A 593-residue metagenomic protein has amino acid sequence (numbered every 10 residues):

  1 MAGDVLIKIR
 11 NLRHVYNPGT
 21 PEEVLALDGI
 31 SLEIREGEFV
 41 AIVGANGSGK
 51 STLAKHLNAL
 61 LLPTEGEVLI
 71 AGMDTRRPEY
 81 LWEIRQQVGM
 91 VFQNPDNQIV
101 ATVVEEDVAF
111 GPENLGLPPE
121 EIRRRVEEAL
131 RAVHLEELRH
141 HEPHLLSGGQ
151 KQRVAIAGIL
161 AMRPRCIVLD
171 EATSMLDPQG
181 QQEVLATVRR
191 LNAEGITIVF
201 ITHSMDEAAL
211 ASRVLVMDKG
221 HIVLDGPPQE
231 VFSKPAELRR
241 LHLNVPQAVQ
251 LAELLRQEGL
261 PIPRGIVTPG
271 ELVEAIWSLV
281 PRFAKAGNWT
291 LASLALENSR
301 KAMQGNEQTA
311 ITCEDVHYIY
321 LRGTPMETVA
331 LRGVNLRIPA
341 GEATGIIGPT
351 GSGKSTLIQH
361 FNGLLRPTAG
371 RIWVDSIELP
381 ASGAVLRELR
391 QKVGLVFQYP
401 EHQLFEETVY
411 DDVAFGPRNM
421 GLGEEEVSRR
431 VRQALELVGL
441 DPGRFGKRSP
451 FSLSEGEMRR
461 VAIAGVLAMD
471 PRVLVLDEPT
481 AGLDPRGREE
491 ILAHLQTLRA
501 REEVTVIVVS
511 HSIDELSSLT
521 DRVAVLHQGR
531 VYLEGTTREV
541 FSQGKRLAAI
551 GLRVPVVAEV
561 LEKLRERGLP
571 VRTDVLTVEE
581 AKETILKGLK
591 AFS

Functional and structural regions predicted by a protein language model:
N58, N362: Helix-to-loop junction immediately C-terminal to a conserved catalytic motif
E67-E83, R371-E388: ABC ATPase NBD Q-loop/coupling interface
E120-L138, E426-R444: Conserved ABC ATPase "signature" region
E142-L146, Q150, S449-L453, E457: Conserved ABC ATPase signature
R163, D470: Conserved catalytic motifs of ABC-family nucleotide-binding domains
I167-D170, L474-D477: Catalytic Walker B motif of ABC-type/P-loop ATPase nucleotide-binding domains
